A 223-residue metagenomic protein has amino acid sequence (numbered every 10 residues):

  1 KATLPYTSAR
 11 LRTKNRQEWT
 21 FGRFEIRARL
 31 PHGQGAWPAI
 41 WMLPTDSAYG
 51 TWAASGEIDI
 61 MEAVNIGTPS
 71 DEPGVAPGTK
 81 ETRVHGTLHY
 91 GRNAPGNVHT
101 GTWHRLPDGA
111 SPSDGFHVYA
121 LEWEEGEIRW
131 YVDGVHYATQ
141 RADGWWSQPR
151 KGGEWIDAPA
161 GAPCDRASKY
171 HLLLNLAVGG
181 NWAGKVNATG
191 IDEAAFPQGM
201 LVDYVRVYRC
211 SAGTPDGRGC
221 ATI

Functional and structural regions predicted by a protein language model:
K1-I223: GH16 jelly-roll
